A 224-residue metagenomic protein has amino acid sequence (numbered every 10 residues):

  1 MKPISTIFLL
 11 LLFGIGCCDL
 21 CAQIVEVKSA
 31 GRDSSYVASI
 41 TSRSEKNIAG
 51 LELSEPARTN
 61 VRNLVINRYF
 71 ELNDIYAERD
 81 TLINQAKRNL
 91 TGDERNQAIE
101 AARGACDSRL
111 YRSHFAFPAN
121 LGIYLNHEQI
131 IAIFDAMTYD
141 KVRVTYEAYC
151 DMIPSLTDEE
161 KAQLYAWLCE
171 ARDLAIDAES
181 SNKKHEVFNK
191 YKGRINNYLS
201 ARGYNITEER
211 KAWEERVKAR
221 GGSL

Functional and structural regions predicted by a protein language model:
M1-A30: Bacterial Sec-dependent N-terminal signal peptides
Q23-L224: Charge-rich (acidic/polar
